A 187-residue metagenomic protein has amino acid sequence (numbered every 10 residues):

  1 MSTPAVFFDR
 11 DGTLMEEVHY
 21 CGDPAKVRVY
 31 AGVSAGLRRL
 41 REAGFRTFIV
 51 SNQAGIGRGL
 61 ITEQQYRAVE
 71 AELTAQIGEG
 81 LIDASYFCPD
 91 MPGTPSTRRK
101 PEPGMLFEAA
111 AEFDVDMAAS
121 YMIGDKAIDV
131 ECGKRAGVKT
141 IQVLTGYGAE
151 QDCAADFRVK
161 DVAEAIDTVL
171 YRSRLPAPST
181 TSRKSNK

Functional and structural regions predicted by a protein language model:
M1-F48: Active-site neighborhood of HAD-like aspartate-dependent phosphohydrolases
S2, E63-A84, M91-M122, K126-K187: Asp-based, Mg2+/Mn2+-dependent phosphohydrolase catalytic module
F7-D9, V50, I123, V159: Generic enzyme active-site microenvironment
D11, A54, R58, I123 (+1 more regions): Short glycine-rich loop/turn motifs that provide flexible caps or phosphate-binding loops at active sites
D11-A31, I56-Q65, I77-G80, F87-T97: Metal-dependent phosphoesterase signature
R46-Q53, G57-A71: Charged, well-structured alpha/beta interaction segments
F48-V50, S85-C88: Short, conserved beta-strand edge motifs with alternating hydrophobic and charged residues
